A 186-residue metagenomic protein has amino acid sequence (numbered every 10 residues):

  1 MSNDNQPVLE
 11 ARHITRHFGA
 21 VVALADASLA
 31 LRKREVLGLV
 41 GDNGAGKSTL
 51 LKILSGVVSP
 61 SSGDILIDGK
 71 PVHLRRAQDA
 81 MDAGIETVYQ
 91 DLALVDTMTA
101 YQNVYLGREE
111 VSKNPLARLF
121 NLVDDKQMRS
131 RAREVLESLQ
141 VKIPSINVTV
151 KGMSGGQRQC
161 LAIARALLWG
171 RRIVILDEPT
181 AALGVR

Functional and structural regions predicted by a protein language model:
M1-R186: Glycine-rich phosphate-binding loops of nucleotide-dependent enzymes
